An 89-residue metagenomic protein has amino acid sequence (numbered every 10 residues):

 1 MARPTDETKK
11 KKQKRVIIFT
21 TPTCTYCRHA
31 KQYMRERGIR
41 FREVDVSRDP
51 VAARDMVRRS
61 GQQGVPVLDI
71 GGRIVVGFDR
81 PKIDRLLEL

Functional and structural regions predicted by a protein language model:
R3-R40: Local sequence-structure signature of Cys/Sec-based thiol-disulfide redox active-site neighborhoods
T21, D49, R80: ATP/adenylate-binding site constellation spanning eukaryotic-like Ser/Thr protein kinases, ABC-transporter
T25, V51, K82: Short alpha-helical
I39-A53, Q62: Thiol-based oxidoreductase modules, predominantly thioredoxin-like and allied folds used for disulfide exchange
R58-G64: Major-groove DNA-recognition helix of helix-turn-helix-type DNA-binding domains
P66-V76: A short, hydrophobic beta-strand/beta-hairpin element that forms part of a small beta-sheet core
I83-L89: Thiol-/selenol-based redox modules, centered on thioredoxin-like and closely related oxidoreductase domains
